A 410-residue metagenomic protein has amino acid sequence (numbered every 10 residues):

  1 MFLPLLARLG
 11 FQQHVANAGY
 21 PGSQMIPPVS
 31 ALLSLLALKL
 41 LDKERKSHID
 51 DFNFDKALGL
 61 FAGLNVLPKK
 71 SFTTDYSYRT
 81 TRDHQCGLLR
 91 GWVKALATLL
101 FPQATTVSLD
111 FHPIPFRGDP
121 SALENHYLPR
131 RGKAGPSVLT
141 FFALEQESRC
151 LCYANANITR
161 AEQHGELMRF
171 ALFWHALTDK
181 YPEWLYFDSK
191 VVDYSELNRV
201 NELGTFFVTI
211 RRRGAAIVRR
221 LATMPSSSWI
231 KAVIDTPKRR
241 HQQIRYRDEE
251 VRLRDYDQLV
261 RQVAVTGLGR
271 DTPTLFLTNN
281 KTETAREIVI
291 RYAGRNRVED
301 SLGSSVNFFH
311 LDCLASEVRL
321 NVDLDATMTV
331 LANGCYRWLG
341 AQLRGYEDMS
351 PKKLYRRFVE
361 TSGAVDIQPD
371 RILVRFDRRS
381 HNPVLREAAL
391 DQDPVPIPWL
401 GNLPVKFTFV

Functional and structural regions predicted by a protein language model:
M1-K133, T140-A161, G165-A176, N201-L203 (+1 more regions): Dynamic "connector" segments at or just before major functional cores
S34-L35, I49, K69, T73 (+7 more regions): Short, conserved catalytic/metal-binding motifs centered on acidic residues
I49, T284-L324, A332-Y336: Short amphipathic alpha-helical "interface-anchor" segments enriched in bulky aromatics
K56-G59, P115-F116, C150, R160-E162 (+7 more regions): Flexible loop/turn segments at secondary-structure boundaries
H112-I114, Q146, A156-T159, V192 (+10 more regions): Short, glycine-/Ser/Thr-/acidic-enriched flexible segments
A161-A216: Domain-level cores of phosphate- or acyl-group-handling catalytic modules
N198, L203-N307, P394-V410: An anionic, glycine-rich sequence signature occurring as long contiguous blocks
D312-R371: Basic, amphipathic alpha-helical segments enriched in Lys/Arg and hydrophobic/aromatic residues
